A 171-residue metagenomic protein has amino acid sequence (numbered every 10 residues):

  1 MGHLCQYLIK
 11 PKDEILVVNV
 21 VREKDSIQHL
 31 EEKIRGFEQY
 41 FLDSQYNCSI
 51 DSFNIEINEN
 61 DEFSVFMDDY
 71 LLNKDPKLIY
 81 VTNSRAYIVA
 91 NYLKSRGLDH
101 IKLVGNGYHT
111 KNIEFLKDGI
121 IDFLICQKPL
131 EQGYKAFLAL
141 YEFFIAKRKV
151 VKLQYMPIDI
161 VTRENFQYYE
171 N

Functional and structural regions predicted by a protein language model:
M1-Y7, D118-L130: Short beta-strand elements at the ligand-binding edges of bilobed clamshell
H3, Q28-C48, I88, Q132: Short, solvent-exposed amphipathic alpha-helices that sit in or adjacent to ligand/effector-binding or catalytic
D13-D25: Short beta-strand segments enriched in small/hydrophobic residues
L16-N19, I34, E38-N60: Short beta-strand elements in bilobed, periplasmic/extracellular small-molecule ligand-binding domains
V18-V20, Y80-V81, V161: Short hydrophobic segments within beta-strands
N19, N83, G107, Q127-P129: Short secondary-structure boundary segments
D25, K128-N171: Hinge/cleft segment of the Venus flytrap/periplasmic-binding protein
F37, D51-K111: Hydrophobic alpha-helical
